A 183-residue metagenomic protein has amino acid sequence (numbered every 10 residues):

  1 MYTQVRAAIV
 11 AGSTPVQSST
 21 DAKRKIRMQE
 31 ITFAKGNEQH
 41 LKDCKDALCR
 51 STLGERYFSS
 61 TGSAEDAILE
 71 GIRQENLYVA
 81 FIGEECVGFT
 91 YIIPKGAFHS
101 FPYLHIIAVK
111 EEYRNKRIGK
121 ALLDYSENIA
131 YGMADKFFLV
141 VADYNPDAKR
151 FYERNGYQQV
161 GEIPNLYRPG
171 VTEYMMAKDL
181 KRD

Functional and structural regions predicted by a protein language model:
Y2, D21-Q39, K178, R182-D183: Conserved N-terminal entry element of GNAT/NAT acetyltransferase domains
V5-A8, G12, V16: Short, positively charged low-complexity motifs
I31, K35-E112, L123-Y125, I129: Acetyl-CoA-dependent GNAT
E75, V171-M175: Short hydrophobic/aromatic beta-strand or adjacent loop that forms the aromatic wall/cage of a ligand/substrate-binding
R114, L139-K149, N165-V171: Conserved beta-strand-loop-alpha-helix junction that forms the acyl-donor binding cleft
K120: Residues forming the Rossmann-fold NAD(P)(H) cofactor-binding site
A130-V140: Conserved GNAT acetyl-CoA-binding A-motif
Y152, Y157: Conserved active-site tyrosine of GNAT-family acetyltransferases
